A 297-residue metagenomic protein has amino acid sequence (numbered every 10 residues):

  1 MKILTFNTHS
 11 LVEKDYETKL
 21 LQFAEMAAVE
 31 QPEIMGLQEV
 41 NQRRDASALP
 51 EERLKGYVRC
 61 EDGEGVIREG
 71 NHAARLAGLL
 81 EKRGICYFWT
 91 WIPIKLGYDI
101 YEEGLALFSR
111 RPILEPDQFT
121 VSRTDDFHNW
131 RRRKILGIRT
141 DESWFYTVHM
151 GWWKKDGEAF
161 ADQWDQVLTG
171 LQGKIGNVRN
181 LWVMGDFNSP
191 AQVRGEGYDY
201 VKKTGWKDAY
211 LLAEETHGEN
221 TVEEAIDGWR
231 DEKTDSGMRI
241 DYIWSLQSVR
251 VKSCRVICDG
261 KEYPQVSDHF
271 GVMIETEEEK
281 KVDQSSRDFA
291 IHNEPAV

Functional and structural regions predicted by a protein language model:
M1-E30, I34, C86-V297: Active-site regions of metal-assisted phosphoester/phosphodiester hydrolases, unifying DNase/endonuclease modules
Y16, V40-L79, G97-E102, A191-V201: Metal-dependent catalytic neighborhoods of phosphoester/phosphodiester hydrolases
M35-E39: Acidic beta-strand-to-loop metal/phosphate-binding motif
K82: Phosphate/nucleotide-binding beta-alpha loop and adjacent structural elements of enzyme active sites
